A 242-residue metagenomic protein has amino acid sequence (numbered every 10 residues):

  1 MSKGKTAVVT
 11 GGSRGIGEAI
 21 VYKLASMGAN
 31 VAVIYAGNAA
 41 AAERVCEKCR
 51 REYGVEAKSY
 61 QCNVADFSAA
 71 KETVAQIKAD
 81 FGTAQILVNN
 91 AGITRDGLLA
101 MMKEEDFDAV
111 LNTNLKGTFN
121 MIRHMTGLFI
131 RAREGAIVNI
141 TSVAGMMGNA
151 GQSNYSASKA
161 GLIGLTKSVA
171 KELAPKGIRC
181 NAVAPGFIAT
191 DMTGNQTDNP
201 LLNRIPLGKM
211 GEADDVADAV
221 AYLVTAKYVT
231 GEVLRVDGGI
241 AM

Functional and structural regions predicted by a protein language model:
S13-G15: Conserved glycine-rich cofactor-binding loop
M27-R44: Conserved glycine-rich Rossmann-like NAD(P)H-binding loop of the short-chain dehydrogenase/reductase
L98-L99, K103-L111, L201: Substrate-binding pocket helix/loop in short-chain dehydrogenase/reductase
I122, S158, T166: Active-site helix of classical SDR
G127, K171-P175: Alpha-helical segment proximal to the catalytic Tyr-Lys
E134, E212-V236, A241: C-terminal substrate-recognition "lid" of short-chain dehydrogenase/reductases
S142: Residue(s) in the substrate-gating loop at a strand-loop-helix junction that position the organic substrate next
